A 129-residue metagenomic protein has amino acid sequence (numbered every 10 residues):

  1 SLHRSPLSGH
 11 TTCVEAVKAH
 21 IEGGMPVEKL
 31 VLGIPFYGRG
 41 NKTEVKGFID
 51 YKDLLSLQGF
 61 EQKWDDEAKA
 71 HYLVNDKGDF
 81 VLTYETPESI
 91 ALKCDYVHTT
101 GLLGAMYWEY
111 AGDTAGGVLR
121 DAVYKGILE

Functional and structural regions predicted by a protein language model:
S1-G59: Substrate-binding surface in catalytic domains of secreted glycosidases
S5-T12, L82-S89, A115: Extracytoplasmic/periplasmic, Sec-exported soluble proteins
H10-K18, P87-C94, R120, Y124: Extracytoplasmic/secreted envelope proteins and their assembly/folding machinery, especially bacterial periplasmic
L32, V97, A105: Conserved, mostly hydrophobic/aromatic
G33-R39, Y84-P87, W108-A111: Active-site-proximal beta-strand/loop segments in catalytic clefts of secreted hydrolases
E44-L102: Hydrophobic, secondary-structure "cap" segments at the distal end of domains
E85, Y96, A111-E129: Aromatic-rich peripheral "rim/lid" segments of glycoside hydrolase catalytic domains that contact and position glycan
